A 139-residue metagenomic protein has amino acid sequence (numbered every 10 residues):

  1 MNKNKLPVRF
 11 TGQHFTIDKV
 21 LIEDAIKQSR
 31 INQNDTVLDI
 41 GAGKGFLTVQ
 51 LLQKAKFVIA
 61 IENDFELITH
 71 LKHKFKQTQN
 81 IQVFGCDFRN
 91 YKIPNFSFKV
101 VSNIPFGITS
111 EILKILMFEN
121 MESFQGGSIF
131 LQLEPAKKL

Functional and structural regions predicted by a protein language model:
M1-L139: Catalytic cores of RNA-modifying enzymes
